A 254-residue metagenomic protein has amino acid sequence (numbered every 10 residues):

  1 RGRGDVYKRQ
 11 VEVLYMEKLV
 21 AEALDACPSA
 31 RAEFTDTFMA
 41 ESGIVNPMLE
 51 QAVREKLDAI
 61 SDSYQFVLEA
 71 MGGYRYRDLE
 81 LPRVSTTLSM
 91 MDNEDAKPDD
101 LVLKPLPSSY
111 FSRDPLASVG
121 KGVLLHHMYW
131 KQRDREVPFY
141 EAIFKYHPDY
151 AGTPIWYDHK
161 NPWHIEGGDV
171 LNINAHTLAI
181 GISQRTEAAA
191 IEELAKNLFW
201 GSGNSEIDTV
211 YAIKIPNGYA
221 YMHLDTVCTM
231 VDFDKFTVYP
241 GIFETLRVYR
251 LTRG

Functional and structural regions predicted by a protein language model:
R1-G254: The feature marks the mature, well-folded catalytic cores of soluble enzymes
